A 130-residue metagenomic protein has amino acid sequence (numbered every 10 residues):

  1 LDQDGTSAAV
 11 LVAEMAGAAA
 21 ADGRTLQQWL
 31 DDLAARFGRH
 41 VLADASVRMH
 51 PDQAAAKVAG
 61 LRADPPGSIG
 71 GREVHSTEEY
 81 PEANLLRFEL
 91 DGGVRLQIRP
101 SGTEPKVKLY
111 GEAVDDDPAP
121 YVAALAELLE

Functional and structural regions predicted by a protein language model:
L1-G102, K106-G111, D115-E130: Phosphate-binding and adjacent anionic-ligand microenvironments
